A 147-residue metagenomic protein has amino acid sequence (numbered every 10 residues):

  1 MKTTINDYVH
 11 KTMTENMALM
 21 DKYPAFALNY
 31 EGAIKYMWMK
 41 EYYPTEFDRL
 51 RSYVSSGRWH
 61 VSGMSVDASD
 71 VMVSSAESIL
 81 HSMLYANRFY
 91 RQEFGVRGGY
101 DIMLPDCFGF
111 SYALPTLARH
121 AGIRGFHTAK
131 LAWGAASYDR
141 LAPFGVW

Functional and structural regions predicted by a protein language model:
M1-W147: Catalytic-domain carbohydrate-binding cleft regions of carbohydrate-active enzymes
